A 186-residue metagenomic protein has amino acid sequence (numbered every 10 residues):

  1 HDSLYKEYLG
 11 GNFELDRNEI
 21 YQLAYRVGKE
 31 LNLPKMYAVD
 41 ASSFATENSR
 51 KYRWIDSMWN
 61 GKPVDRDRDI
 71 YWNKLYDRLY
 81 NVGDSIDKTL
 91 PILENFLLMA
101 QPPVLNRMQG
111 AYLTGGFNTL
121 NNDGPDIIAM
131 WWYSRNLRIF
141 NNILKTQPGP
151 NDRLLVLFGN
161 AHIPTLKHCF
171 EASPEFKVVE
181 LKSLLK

Functional and structural regions predicted by a protein language model:
D2-T146: Hydrophobic, often amphipathic alpha-helical segments used for membrane interaction and targeting
P125-K186: A cross-kingdom marker for long, charged
